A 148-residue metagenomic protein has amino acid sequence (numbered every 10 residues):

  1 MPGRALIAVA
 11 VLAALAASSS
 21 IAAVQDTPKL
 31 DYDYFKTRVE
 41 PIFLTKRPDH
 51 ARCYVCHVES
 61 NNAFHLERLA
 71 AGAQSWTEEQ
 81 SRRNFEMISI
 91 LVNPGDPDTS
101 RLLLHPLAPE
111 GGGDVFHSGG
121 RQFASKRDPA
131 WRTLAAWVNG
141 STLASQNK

Functional and structural regions predicted by a protein language model:
M1-A5: Positively charged n-region of N-terminal signal peptides that target proteins for export
A8-A17: Bacterial N-terminal signal peptides
S20-K148: Aromatic- and Gly/Pro-enriched helix-to-coil junctions and flexible linker segments
